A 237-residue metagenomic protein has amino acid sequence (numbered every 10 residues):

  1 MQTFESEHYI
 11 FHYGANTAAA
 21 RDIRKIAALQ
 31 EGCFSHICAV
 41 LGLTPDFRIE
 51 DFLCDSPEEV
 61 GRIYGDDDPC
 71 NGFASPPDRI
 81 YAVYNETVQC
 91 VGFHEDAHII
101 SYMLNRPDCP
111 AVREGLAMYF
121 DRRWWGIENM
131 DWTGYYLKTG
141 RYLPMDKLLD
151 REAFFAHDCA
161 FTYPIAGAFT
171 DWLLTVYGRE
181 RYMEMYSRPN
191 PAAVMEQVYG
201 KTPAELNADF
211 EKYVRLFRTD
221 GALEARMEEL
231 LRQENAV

Functional and structural regions predicted by a protein language model:
M1-C109, P191-V198: Juxtacatalytic substrate-recognition/specificity segment
E59-V60, G65-P76, I80-T87, M103-V237: Acidic/His/Gly-enriched intrinsically disordered linker/tail segments that often contain short helix/coil "MoRF-like"
